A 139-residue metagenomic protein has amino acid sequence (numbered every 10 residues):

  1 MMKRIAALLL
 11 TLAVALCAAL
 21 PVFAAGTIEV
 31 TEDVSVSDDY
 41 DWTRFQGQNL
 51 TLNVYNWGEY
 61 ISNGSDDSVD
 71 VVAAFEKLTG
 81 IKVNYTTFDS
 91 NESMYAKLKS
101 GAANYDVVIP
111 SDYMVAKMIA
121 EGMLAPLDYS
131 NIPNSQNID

Functional and structural regions predicted by a protein language model:
M1-G26: Gram-positive cell-envelope targeting signals
A7-L8, N63-D67, M94, S130-P133 (+1 more regions): A generic structural micro-environment signature that highlights single residues at secondary-structure boundaries
G26-K117: Early extracytoplasmic/lumenal segment of secretory-pathway proteins
D39-T43, A103-V107, A125-D139: A structural signal for short loop-to-beta-strand junctions that line the ligand-binding cleft of periplasmic/secreted
